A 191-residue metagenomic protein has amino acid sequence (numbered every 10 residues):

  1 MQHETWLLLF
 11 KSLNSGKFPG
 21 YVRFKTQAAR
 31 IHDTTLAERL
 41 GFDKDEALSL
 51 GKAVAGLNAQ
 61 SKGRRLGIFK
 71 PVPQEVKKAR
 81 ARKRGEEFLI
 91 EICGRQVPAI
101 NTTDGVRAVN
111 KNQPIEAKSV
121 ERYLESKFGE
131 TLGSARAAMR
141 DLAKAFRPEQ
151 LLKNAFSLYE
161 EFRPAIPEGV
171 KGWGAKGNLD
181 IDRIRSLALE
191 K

Functional and structural regions predicted by a protein language model:
Q2-K191: Solvent-exposed interaction surfaces and binding hotspots enriched for charged
